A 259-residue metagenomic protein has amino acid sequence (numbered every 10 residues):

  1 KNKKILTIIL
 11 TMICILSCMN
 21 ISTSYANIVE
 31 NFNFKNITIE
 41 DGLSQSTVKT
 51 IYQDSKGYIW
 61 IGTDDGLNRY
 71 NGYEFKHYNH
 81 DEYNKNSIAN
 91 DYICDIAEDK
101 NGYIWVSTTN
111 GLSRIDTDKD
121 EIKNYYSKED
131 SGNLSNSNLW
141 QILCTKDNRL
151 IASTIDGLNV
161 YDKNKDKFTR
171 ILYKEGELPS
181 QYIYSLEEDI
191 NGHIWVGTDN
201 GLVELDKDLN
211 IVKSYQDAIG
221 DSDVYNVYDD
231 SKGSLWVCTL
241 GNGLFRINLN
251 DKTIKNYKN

Functional and structural regions predicted by a protein language model:
K1-N259: Carboxylate-rich, polar loop motifs that coordinate divalent cations or form catalytic acidic clusters
